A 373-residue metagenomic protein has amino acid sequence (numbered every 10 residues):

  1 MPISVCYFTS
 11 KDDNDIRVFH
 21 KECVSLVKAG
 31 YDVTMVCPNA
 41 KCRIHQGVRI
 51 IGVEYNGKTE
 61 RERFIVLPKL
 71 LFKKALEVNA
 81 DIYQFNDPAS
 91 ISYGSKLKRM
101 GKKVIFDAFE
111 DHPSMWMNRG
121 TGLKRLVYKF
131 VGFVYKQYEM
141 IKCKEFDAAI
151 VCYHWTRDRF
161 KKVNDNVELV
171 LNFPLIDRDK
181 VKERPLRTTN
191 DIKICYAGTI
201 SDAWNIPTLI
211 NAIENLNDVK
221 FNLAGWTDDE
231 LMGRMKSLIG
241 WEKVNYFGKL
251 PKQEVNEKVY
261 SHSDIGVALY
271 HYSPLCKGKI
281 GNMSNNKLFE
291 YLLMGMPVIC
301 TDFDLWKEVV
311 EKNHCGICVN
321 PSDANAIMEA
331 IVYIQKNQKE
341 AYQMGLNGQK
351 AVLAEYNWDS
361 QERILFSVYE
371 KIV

Functional and structural regions predicted by a protein language model:
M1-K41, A148, L171, L175 (+2 more regions): N-terminal subdomain of nucleotide-sugar transferases
V5-F8, I150, L186-W204, L209-E214 (+1 more regions): Conserved donor-binding/catalytic core segment of Leloir-type glycosyltransferases
D13, R17, W204, K252-E290 (+1 more regions): Nucleotide-sugar-dependent
V24, P68-L76, K96-M100, F106 (+2 more regions): Membrane-proximal helix-turn-helix segments that form the acceptor-binding/catalytic region of lipid-linked
I51, G132, K136-K182: Donor nucleotide-sugar binding/catalytic pocket of nucleotide-sugar-dependent glycosyltransferases
D191, G225, M232-I265: Nucleotide-activated donor-binding/catalytic signature segment of Leloir-type glycosyltransferases, i.e., the conserved
K312-N313, I317-A324, Y333-Q338: Conserved acidic donor-binding segment of nucleotide-sugar-dependent glycosyltransferases
A326, Y333, E340-E355: A short, well-ordered alpha-helix in the C-terminal region of glycosyltransferases
